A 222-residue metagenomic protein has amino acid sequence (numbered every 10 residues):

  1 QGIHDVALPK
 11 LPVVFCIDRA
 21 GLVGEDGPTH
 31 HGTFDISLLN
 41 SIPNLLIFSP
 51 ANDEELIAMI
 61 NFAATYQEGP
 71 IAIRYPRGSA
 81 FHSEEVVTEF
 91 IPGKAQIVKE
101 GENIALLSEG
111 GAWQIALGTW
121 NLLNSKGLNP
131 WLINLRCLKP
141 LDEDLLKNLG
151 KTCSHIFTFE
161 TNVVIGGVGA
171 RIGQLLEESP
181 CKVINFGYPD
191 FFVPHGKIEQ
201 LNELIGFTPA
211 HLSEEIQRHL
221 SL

Functional and structural regions predicted by a protein language model:
D5, E25-I42, D53-A64: Internal gly/pro-rich beta-alpha loop/helix module that stabilizes soluble enzyme cofactors or their anionic handles
K10-T33, T65-L222: Thiamine diphosphate
L45-I47, I104-A105: Short active-site oxyanion
I47-P50, L204: Short acidic-hydrophobic, aromatic-tinged amphipathic segments that line or gate anion-handling sites
P50-I57, N162-G166: Active-site glycine- and acidic-residue-rich loops that bind and position anionic ligands or nucleotide-like cofactors
